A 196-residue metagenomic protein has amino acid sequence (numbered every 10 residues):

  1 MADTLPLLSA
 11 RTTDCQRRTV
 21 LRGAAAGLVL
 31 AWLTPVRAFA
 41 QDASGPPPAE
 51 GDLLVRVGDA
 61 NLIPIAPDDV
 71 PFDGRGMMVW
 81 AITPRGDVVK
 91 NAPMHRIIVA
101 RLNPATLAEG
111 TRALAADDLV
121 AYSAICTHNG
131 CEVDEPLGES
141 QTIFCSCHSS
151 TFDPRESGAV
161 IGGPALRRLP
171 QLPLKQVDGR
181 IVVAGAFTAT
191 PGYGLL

Functional and structural regions predicted by a protein language model:
M1-C15: N-terminal secretory signal peptides
D14-T19, L28-A49: N-terminal twin-arginine translocation
T34, S140, L172, G192-Y193: Short amphipathic alpha-helical leader/targeting segments
Q41-E135, Q176-L196: N-terminal pre-ligand scaffold of iron-sulfur
L119-A184: Cys/His-clustered metal-coordination modules, chiefly Zn-binding fingers
